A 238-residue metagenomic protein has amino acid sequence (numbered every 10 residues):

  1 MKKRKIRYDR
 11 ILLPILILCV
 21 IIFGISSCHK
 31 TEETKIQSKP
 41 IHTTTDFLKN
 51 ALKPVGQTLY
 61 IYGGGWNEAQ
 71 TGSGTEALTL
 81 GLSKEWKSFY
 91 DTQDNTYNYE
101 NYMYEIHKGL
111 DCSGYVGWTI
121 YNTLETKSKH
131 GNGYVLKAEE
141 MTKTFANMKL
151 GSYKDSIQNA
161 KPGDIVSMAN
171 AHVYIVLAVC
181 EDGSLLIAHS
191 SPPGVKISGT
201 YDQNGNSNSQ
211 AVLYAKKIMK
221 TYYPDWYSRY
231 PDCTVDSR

Functional and structural regions predicted by a protein language model:
K2-P14: N-terminal Sec-pathway targeting helices
P14-I22: Hydrophobic membrane-insertion alpha-helices, especially the h-region of bacterial N-terminal signal peptides
G24-S27: C-terminal motif of bacterial Sec signal peptides marking the signal peptidase cleavage site
H29-T31: Bacterial signal peptide processing site
E33-E125: N-terminal capping segments
E125-G199: ...with weaker cross-activation on analogous glycine-rich loops/strands in unrelated enzymes
D202-R238: Low-complexity, Gly/Ser/Thr/Pro-rich intrinsically disordered linker/tail segments
